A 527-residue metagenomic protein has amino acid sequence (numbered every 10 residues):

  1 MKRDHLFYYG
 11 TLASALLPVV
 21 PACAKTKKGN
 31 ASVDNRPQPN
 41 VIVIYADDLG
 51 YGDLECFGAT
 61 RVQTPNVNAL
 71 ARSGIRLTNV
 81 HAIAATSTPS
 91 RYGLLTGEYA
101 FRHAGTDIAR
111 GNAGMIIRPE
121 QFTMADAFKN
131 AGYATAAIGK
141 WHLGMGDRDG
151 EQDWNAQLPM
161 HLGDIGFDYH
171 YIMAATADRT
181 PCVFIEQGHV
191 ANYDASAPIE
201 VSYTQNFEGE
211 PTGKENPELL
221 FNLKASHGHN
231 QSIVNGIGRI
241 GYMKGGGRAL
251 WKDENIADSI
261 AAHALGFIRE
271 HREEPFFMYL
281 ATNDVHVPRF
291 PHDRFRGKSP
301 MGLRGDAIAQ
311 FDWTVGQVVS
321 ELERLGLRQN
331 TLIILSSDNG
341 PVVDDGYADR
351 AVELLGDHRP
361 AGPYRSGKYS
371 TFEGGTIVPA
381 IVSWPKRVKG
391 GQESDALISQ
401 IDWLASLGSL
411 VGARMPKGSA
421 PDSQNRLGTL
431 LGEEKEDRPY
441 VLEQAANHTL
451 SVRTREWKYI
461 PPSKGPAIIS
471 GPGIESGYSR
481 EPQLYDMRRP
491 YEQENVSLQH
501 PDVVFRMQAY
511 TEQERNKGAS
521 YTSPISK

Functional and structural regions predicted by a protein language model:
K2, F7-A13, C23-P482, Y491-K527: Formylglycine-dependent sulfatase
R488: Flexible catalytic loop/linker elements that gate and position reactive groups at enzyme active sites
